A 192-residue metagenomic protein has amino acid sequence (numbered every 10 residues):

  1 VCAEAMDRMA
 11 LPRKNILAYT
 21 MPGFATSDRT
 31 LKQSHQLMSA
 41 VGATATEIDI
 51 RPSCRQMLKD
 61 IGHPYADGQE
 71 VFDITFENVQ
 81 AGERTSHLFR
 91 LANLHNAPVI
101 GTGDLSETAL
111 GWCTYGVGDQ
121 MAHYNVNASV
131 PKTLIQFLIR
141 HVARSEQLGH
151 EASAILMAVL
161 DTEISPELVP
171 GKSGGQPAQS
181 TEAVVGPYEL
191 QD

Functional and structural regions predicted by a protein language model:
V1-D192: ATP/NTP-dependent adenylation/nucleotidyl-transfer catalytic domains that generate, transfer, or process NMP-activated
